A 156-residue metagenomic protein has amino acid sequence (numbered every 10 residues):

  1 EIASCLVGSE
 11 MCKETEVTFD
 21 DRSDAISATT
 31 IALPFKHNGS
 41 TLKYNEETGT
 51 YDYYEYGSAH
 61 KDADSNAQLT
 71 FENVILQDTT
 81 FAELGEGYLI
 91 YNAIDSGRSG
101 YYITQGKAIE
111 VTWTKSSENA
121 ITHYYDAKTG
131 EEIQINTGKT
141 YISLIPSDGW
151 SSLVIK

Functional and structural regions predicted by a protein language model:
E1-G8, C12: Single conserved hydrophobic/aromatic residue that forms the stacking wall/gate of nucleotide- or nucleobase-binding
E10-Y54: Hydrophobic, aromatic-enriched interface-forming segments
A32-S40, E55-H60, Q105-G106, K128 (+1 more regions): Short, flexible beta-strand-to-coil junctions
G39-I75, T80-L84: Gly/Pro-enriched, hydrophobic low-complexity segments that function as extracytoplasmic propeptides/linkers
A67-K156: C-terminal soluble interaction/assembly domains
